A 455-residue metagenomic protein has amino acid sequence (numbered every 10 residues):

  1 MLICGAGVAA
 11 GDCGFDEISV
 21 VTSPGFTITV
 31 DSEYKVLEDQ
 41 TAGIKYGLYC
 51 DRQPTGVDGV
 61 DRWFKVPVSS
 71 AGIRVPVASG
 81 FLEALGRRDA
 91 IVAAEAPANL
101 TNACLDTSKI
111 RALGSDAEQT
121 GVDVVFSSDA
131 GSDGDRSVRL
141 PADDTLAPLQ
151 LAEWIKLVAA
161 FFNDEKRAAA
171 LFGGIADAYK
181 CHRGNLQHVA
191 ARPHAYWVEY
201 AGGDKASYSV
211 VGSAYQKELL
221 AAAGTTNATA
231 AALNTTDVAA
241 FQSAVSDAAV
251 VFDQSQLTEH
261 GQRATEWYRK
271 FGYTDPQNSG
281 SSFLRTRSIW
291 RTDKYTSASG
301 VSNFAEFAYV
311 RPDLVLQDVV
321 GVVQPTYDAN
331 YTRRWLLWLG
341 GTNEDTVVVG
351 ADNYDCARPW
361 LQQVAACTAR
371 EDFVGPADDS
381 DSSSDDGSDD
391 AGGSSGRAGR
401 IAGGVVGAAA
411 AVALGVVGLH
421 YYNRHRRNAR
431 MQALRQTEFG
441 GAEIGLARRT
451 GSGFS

Functional and structural regions predicted by a protein language model:
L2-S383, H420-F454: N-terminal ligand-binding lobe of clamshell/alpha-beta domains
S380-A402: Extracellular Ser/Thr-rich, low-complexity/disordered mucin-like segments
A398-A413: Single-pass type I membrane protein transmembrane segment
A409-H425: Single-pass type I membrane-protein transmembrane alpha-helix
